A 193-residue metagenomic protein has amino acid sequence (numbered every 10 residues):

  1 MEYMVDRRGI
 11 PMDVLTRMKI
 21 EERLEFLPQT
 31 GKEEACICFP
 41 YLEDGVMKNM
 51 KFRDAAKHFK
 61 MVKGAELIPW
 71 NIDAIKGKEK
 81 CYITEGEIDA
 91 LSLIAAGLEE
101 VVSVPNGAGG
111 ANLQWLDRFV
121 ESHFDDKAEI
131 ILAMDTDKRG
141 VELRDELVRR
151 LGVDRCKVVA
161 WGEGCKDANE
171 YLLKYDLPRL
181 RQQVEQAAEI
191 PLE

Functional and structural regions predicted by a protein language model:
E2, D6-A35, I83, K166-E193: Short, small/acidic-rich helices and loops at N termini and domain boundaries of DNA replication/processing enzymes
E25-D126, R144: Phosphate-handling DNA/RNA-contact segment within nucleic-acid enzymes
I83, D125-R139: Acidic beta-strand-to-loop metal/phosphate-binding motif
E100-S103, I131, K157-V158: Short hydrophobic alpha-helical runs that function as membrane-insertion/retention elements
V104-G110, T136, W161-G164: Short, acidic/turn-prone active-site loops that include or flank metal/cofactor- and phosphate-binding residues
E142-V153: Short, aromatic/basic amphipathic alpha-helical patches
C156-E170: Conserved beta-strand -> loop -> alpha-helix junction used to position metal-binding or nucleic-acid-contacting
